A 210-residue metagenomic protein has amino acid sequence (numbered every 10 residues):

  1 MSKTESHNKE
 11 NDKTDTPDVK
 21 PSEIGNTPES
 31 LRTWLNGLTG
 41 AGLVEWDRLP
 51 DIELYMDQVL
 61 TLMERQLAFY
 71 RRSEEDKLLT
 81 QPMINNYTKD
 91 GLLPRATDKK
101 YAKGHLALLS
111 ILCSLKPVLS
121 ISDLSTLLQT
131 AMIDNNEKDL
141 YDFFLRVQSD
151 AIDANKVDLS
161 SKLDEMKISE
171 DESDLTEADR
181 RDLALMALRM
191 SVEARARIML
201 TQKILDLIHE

Functional and structural regions predicted by a protein language model:
S2-R32, R72, D179-E210: Non-catalytic recognition/regulatory regions in large multidomain proteins
K3, T16-M132: Basic helix-turn-helix/winged-helix DNA-binding cores and closely related short helical interaction motifs
L127-E210: Intrinsically disordered, low-complexity, charge-dense segments enriched in Lys/Arg and Glu/Asp interspersed
